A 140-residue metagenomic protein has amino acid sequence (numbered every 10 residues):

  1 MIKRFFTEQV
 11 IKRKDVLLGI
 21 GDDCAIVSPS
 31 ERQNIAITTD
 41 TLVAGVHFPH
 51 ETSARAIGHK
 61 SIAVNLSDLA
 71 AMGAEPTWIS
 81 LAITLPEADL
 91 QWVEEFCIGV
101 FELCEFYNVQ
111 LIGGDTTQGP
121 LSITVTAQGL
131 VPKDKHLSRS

Functional and structural regions predicted by a protein language model:
M1-H47, E51-S53, M72, L81 (+1 more regions): Extreme N-terminal cap/leader segments of soluble proteins
I2-F6, L66, C97: A generic alpha-helix structural signal
V16-L18, H50-V64, A88-G99: Glycine-rich anion/phosphate-binding loops
D22-C24, S61, T116-T117, P132: Short, flexible micro-motifs
I26, N65, G73, L111: Residue-level signal for inorganic ion chemistry
L42, E75-S140: Glycine-rich anion-binding loops of enzyme active sites
S61-M72, L103-C104: A short, N-terminal amphipathic alpha-helix
